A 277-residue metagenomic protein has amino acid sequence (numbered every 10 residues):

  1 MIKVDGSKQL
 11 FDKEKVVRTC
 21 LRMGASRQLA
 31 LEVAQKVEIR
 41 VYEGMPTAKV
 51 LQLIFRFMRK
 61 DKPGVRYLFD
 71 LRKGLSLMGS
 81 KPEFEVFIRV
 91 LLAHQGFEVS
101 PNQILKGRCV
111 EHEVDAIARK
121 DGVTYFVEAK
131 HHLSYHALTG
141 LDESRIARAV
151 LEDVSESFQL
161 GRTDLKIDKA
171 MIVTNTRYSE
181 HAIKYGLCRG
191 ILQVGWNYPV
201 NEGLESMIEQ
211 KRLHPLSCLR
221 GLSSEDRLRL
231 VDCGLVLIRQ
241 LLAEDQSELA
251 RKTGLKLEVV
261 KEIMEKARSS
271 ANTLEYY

Functional and structural regions predicted by a protein language model:
M1-G79, F84: Long, C-terminal-biased catalytic regions of enzyme "large/alpha" subunits
M1-I2, G6-Q9, Y198, L204-E205 (+2 more regions): Short leucine-rich amphipathic alpha-helices used at interfaces
T19, K36, R40, F57 (+5 more regions): Residues that form generic nucleotide/phosphate-binding pockets
R27, I54, M58-H214, V231-D232: Intrinsically disordered, low-complexity Ser/Thr/Pro/Gly-rich regulatory segments
E32, I104, Y198, L242-A243: Proline- and acidic/polar-enriched loop/turn elements at helix boundaries
V86-L91, E205-Y277: C-terminal extensions
